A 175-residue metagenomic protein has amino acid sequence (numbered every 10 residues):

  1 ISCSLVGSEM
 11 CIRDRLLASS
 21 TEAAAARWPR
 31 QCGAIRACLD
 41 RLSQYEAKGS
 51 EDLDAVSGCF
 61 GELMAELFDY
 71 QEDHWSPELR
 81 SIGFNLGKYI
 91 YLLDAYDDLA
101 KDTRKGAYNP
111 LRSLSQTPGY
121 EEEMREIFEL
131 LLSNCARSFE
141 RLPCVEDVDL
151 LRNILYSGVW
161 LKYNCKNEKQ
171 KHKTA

Functional and structural regions predicted by a protein language model:
I1-C11: Single conserved hydrophobic/aromatic residue that forms the stacking wall/gate of nucleotide- or nucleobase-binding
S8, E46, L67-Y70, L79 (+3 more regions): Hydrophobic N-terminal alpha-helices or hydrophobic patches in metabolic proteins across all domains of life
R13-L39: Long amphipathic alpha-helical segments that form oligomerization/scaffold cores
E46-L86: Alpha-helical phosphate/pyrophosphate-handling elements in metalloenzyme active cores
L99-C165: Accessory, usually C-terminal, subdomains that scaffold auxiliary metal cofactors
E168, K173-T174: Mixed-charge, low-complexity intrinsically disordered regions
